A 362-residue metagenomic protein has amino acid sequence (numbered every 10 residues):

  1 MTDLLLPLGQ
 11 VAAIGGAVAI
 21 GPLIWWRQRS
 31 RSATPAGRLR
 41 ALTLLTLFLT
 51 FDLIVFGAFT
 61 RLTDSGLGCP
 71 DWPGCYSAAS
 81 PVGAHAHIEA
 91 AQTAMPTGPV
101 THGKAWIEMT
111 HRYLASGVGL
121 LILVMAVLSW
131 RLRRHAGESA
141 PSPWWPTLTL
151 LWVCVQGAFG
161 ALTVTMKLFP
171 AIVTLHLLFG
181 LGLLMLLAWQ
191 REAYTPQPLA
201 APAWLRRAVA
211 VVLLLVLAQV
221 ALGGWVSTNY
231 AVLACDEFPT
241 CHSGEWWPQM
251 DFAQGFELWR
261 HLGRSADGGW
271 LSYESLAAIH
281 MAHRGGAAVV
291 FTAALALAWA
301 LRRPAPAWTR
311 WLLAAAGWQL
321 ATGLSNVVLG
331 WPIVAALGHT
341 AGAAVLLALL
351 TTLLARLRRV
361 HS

Functional and structural regions predicted by a protein language model:
M1-A33: Transmembrane alpha-helices
L6-A13, W106-V124, P170-L183, A278-A296 (+1 more regions): Membrane-interface loop-to-helix entry segments
L42-D64, L215-V226: N-terminal signal-anchor transmembrane alpha helix
L49-F56, W144-L162, V211-Q219, A307-V328: Small-polar-interrupted transmembrane alpha-helices in polytopic inner-membrane proteins
F56-C69, C154-L177, W225-F238, L276 (+1 more regions): Interfacial helix-loop-helix junctions of multi-pass membrane proteins
L62-M109, V232-L276: Extracytosolic (periplasmic/ER-lumenal) interhelical loops and adjacent juxtamembrane/interface segments of multi-pass
S129-T147, A298-L312: Membrane-interface helix-loop-helix junctions at transmembrane boundaries of multi-pass membrane enzymes, predominantly
L186-A208, A348-S362: A juxtamembrane structural motif centered on a specific transmembrane helix
